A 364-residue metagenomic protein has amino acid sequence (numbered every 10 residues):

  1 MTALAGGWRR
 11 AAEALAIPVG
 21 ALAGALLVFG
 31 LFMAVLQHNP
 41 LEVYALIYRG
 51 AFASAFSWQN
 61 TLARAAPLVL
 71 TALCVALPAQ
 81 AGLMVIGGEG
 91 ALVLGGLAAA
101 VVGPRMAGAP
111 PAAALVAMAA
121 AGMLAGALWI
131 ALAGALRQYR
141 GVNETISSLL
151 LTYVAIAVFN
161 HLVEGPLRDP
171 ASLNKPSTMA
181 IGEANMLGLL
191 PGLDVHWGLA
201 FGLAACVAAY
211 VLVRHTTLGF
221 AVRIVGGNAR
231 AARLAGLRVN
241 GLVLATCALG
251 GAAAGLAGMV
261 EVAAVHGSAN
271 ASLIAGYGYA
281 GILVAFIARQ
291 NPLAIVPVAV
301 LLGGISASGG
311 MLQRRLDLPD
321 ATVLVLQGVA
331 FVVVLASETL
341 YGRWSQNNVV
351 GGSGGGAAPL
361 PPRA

Functional and structural regions predicted by a protein language model:
M1-G24, G30, V207, G227 (+3 more regions): Cytosolic-side transmembrane-helix boundaries in multi-pass membrane proteins
A5-A16, A79-G88, A109-N174, A180 (+4 more regions): Short loop segments and helix-boundary regions at transmembrane helix junctions of multi-pass inner-membrane proteins
L15, V19, A23-L31, V69 (+9 more regions): Generic alpha-helical transmembrane segments of integral inner-membrane proteins, especially permease/transport modules
F29-L36, E42, L46-M106, M123-T145 (+3 more regions): Single transmembrane alpha-helix segments in multi-pass membrane proteins
A55, E144-H215, S268, V349 (+1 more regions): Transmembrane helix-bundle core of multi-pass membrane transporters and related energy-transducing complexes
A65-A76, A91, L97, A127-L128 (+7 more regions): Hydrophobic alpha-helical segments embedded in the membrane of multi-pass proteins
P191-S268, P292-L293, P297: Helix-loop-helix "hairpin" substructures at the membrane interface of multi-pass membrane proteins
A248, A254-G328: Transmembrane alpha-helical segments in multi-pass inner-membrane proteins
